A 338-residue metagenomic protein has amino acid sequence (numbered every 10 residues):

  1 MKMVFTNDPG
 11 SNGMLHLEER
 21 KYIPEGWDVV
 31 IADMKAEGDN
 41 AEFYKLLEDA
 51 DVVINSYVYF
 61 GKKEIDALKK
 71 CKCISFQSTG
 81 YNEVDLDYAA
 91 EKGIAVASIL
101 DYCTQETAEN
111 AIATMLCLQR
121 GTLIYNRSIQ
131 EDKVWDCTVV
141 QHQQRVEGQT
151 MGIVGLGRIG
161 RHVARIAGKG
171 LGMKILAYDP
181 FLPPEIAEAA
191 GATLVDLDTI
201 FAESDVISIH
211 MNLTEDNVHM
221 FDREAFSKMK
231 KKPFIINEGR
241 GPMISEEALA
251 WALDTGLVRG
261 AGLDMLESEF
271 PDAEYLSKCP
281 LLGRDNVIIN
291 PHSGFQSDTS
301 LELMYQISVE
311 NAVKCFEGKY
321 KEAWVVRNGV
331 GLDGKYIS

Functional and structural regions predicted by a protein language model:
M1-A50, I337-S338: N-terminal glycine-/charge-rich "phosphate-binding" loop or analogous flexible N-terminal tail
L15-H16, V30, V140-K231: Rossmann-like dinucleotide/phosphate-binding beta-alpha-beta segment
K45-L46, E64-A67, T199-I200, A225-K228 (+1 more regions): Structural alpha-helical scaffold elements that stabilize or flank donor/cofactor-binding regions in carbohydrate
V58, T79, D205, H210-L213 (+2 more regions): Short glycine-/small-residue-rich Rossmann-like dinucleotide-binding loops
Y59-C71, L86-Y88, D216-I235: Rossmann-fold NAD(P) dinucleotide-binding segment
Q77-S78, I94-Q105, L197-D198, G239: Short beta->alpha connector loops at strand-helix junctions that form conserved, small/polar/Pro-enriched
K92, L100-T150, H162-I166, G170: Phosphate-binding beta-alpha-beta segment of Rossmann-like dinucleotide-binding domains, i.e., the NAD(P)
R223, K232, E238-S338: Rossmann-like dinucleotide-binding domain for NAD(H)/NADP(H)
